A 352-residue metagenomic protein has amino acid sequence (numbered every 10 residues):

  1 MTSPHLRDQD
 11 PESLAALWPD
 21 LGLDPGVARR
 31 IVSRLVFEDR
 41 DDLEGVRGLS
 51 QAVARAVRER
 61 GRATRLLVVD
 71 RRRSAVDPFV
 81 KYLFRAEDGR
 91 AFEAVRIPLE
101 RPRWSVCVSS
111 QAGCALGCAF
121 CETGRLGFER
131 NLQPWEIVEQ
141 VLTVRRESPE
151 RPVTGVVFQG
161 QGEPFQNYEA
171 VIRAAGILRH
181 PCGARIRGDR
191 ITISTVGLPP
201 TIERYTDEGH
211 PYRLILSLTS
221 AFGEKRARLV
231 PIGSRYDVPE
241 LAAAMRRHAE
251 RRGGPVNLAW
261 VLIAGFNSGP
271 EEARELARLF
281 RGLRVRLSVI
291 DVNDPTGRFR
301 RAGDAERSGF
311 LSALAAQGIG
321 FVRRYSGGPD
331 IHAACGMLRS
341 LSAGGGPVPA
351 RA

Functional and structural regions predicted by a protein language model:
M1-F92, R246-P255, W260-A352: Auxiliary Fe-S-binding modules of radical SAM enzymes
S74, S109-S110, S194, S217: Short linear Ser/Thr-Pro motifs
V80, F92, W104-V108, L116 (+1 more regions): Generic beta-strand structural signal
D88-P98, P102: P-loop NTP-binding catalytic core
P98-E136: Canonical Radical SAM [4Fe-4S] cluster-binding loop centered on the CxxxCxxC motif and its immediate flanking residues
R125-G155: Conserved alpha-helical substructure of the radical SAM core
R145-V322: Conserved AdoMet/S-adenosylmethionine-binding subsite of the radical SAM
